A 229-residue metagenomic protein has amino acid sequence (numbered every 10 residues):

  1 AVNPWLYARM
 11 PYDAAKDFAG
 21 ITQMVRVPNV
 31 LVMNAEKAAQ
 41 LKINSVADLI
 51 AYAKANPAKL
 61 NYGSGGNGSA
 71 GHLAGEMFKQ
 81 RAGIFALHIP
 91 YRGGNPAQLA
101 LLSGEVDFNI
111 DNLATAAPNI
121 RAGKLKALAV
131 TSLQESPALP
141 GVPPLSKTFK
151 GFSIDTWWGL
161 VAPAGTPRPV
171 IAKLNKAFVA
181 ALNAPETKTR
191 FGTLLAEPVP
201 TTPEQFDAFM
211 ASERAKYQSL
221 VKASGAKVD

Functional and structural regions predicted by a protein language model:
A1, N56-L60, A82-I84, L102-D111 (+2 more regions): Alpha-to-beta junction loops
W5-P96, L145, K150, W157-R190: Hinge/capping helix and adjacent helix->loop/strand transition within the periplasmic-binding protein
D13-M24, F85-I89, D107, A117-S153 (+1 more regions): Short beta-strand->loop
A53, M77, R81, N95-E105 (+2 more regions): Short helices/loops that flank or line small-molecule/ion binding pockets
R81, R121, R168-D229: An extracytoplasmic/periplasmic, membrane-proximal ligand-sensing/linker region
G94, I110-A116, T131-L133, T156 (+1 more regions): Beta->alpha turn/N-cap motifs
